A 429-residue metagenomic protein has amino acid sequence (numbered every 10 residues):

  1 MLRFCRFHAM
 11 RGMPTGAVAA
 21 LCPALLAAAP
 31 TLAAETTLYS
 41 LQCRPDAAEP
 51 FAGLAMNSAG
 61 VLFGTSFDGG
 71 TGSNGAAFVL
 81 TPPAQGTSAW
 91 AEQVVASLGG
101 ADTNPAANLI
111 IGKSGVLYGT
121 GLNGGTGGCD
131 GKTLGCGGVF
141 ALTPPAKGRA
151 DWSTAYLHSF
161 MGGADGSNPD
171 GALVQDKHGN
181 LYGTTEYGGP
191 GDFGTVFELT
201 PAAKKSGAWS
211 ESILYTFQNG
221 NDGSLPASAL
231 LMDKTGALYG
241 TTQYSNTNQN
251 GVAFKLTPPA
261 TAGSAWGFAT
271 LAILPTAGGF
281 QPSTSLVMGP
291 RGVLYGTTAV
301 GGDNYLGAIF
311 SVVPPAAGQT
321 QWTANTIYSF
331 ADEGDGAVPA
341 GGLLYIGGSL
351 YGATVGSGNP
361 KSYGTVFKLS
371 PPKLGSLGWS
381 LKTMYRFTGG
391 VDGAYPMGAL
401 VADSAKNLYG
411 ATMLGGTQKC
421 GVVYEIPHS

Functional and structural regions predicted by a protein language model:
L2-S429: Extracellular beta-propeller repeat domains
